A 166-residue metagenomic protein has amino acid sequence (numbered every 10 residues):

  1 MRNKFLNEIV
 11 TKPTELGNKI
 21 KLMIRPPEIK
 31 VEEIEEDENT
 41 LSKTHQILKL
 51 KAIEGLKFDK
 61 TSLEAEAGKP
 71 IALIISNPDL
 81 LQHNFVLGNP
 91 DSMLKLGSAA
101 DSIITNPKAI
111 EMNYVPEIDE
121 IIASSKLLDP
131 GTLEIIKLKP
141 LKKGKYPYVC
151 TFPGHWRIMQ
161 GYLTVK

Functional and structural regions predicted by a protein language model:
R2-E38, K43-T44: Pro/Ala/Gly-rich low-complexity, hydrophilic intrinsically disordered segments
L22-E38, L81, I110-M112, D119-K166: Extracellular/periplasmic metallocenter environments
L41-P70: N-terminal edge beta-strand
L50-A52, A65, L87, L138-P140 (+1 more regions): Hydrophobic residues in beta-strands and at strand termini
L73, F85, C150: Divalent metal-coordination and catalytic microenvironments
I75-N77: Asparagine-centered strand-capping/turn motif at beta-strand->loop junctions
Q82-G88: Short, hydrophobic/aromatic beta-strand segments
G88-I118: The feature marks short-to-medium sequence segments in extracytoplasmic or secretory-pathway proteins
